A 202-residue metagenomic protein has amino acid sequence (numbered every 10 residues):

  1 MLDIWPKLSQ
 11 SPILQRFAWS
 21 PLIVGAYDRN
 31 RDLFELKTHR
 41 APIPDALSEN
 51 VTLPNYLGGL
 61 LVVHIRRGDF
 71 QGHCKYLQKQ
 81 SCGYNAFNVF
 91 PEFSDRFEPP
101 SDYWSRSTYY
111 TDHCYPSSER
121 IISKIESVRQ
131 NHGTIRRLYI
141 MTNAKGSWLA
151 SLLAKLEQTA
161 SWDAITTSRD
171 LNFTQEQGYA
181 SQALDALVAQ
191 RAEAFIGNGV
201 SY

Functional and structural regions predicted by a protein language model:
M1-L171: Core catalytic architecture of nucleotide-activated donor-dependent transferases building glycoconjugates
D170-A180: Conserved blade-ending motifs and adjacent loop-strand segments that build the rim/top face of beta-propeller domains
A180-Y202: A donor-sugar binding/catalytic signature common to diverse glycosyltransferases and related nucleotide-sugar
